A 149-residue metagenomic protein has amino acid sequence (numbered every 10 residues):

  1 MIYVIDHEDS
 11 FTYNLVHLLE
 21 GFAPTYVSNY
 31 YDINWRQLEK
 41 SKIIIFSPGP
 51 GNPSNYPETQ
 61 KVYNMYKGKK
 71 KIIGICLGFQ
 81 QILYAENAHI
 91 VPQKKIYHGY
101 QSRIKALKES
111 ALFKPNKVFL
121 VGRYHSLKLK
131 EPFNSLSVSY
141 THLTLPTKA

Functional and structural regions predicted by a protein language model:
I2-G21: Short, charged N-terminal beta->alpha structural module
N14-H17, E39, P57-E58, A85 (+1 more regions): Generic recognition of short, well-ordered alpha-helical segments
P24-Y31: A short beta-strand-loop structural module common to alpha/beta enzyme folds
I33-K40: Short amphipathic alpha-helix with an adjacent loop that forms part of the alpha/beta core around
I43-A111, L120: Cysteine-nucleophile active-site neighborhood
C76, H125, H142: Histidine-centered divalent metal-coordination motifs
P115-E131, L136: Alpha/beta catalytic cores of group-transfer enzymes, especially the acyltransferase/condensing modules of polyketide
H142-A149: Single conserved hydrophobic/aromatic residue that forms the stacking wall/gate of nucleotide- or nucleobase-binding
